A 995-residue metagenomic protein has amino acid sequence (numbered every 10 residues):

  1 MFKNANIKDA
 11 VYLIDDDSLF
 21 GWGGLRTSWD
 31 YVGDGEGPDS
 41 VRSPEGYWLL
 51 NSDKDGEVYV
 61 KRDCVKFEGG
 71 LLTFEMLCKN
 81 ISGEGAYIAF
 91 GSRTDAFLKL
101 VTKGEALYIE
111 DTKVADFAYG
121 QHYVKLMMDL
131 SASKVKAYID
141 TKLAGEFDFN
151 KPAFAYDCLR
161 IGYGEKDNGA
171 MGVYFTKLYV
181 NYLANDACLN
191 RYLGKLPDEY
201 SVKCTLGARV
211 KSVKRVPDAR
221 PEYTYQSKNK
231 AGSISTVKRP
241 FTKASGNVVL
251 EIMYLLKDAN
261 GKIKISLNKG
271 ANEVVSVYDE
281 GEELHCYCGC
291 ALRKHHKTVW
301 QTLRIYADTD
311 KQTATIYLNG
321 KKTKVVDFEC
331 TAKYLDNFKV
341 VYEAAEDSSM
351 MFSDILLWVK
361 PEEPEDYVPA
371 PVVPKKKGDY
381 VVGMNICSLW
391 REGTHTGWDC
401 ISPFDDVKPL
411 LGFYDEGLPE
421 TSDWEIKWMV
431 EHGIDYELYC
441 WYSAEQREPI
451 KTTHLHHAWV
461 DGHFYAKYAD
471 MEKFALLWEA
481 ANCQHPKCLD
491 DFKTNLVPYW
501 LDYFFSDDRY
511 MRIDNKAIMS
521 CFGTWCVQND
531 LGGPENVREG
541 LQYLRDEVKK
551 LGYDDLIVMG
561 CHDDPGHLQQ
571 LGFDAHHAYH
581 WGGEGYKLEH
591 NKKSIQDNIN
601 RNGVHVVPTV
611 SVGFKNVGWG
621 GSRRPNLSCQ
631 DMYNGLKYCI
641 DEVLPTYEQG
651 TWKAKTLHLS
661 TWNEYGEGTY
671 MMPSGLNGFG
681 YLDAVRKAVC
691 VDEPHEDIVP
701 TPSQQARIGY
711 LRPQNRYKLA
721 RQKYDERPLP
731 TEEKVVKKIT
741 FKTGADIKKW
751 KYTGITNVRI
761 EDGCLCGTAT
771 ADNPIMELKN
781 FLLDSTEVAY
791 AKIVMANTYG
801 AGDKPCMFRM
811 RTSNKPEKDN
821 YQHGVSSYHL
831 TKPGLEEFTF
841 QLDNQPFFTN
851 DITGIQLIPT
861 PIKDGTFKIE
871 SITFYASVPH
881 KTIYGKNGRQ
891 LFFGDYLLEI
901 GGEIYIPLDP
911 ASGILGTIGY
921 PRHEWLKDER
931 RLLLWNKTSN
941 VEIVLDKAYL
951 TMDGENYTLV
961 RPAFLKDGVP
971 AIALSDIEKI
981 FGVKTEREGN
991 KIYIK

Functional and structural regions predicted by a protein language model:
M1-G35, L183-A219, V382, T701-G754: Extracellular carbohydrate-recognition regions
E36-G56, R209-I234, G754-D772: Short carbohydrate-recognition loop motifs
G56-N80, S235-K257, A789-M795: A carbohydrate-recognition surface predominantly in extracellular/luminal proteins
F74, G120-L130, V135-A137, I252 (+3 more regions): Short tryptophan-centered beta-strand motifs in secreted/extracellular beta-sheet-rich domains of glycan-recognition
N80-T112, L256-A291, V299, L318 (+3 more regions): Extracellular ligand-binding interfaces
F147-Y174, V326-S353: Flexible glycan-contacting loops in extracellular carbohydrate-active proteins
P361-T731: Glycan-processing catalytic domains of CAZymes
V878-K995: Primary recognition of N-terminal secretory signal peptides and signal-anchoring hydrophobic helices
